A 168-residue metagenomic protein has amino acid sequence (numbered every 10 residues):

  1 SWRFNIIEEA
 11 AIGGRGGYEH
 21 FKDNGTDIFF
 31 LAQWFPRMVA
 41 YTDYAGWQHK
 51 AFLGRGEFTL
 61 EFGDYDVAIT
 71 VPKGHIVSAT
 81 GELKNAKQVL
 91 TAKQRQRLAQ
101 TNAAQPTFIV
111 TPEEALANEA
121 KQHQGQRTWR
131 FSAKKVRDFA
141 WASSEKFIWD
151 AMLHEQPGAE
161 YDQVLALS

Functional and structural regions predicted by a protein language model:
S1-T26, A115-R130: A surface-exposed beta-strand-loop module
F4-E8, V39, D43-Y44: Enriched for extracellular/lumenal, surface-exposed ectodomains of secreted and cell-surface proteins
G17-M38, A86-Q88: Short edge-strand/loop segments of extracellular domains
A40-T42, G46-W47, R55-S168: Hydrophobic helix-coil surface modules that form long, contiguous segments used for peptide/substrate interaction
A51: Loop-rich catalytic cores of soluble enzymes, especially ATP-dependent carboxylate-amine ligases and other
